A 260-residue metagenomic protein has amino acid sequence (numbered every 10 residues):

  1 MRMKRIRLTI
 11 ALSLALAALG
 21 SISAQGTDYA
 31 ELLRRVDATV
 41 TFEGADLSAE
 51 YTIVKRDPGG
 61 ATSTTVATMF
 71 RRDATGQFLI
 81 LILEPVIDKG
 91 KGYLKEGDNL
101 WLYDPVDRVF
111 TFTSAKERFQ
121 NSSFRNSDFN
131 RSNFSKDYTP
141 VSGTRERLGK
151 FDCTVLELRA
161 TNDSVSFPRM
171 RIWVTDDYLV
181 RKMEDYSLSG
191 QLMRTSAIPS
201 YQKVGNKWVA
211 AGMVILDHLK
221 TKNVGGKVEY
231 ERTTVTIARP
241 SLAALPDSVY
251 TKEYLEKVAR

Functional and structural regions predicted by a protein language model:
R2-A11: Bacterial N-terminal signal peptides that target proteins for export
I10-G20: Bacterial N-terminal signal peptides
Q25-A45, T52, A61, G92 (+3 more regions): Flexible, processing/modification-adjacent segments and terminal tails in exported/periplasmic/extracellular proteins
V36, A67-R71, A197-K203: Extended lipid/amphipathic-ligand handling interfaces
L47-L79, L83-V86: N-terminal, post-signal-peptide region of Sec/Tat-exported proteins
A49, F78-I82, L100-D104, F110-F112 (+3 more regions): Short hydrophobic/aromatic-rich beta-strand segments that constitute the beta-sheet cores of beta-sandwich/beta-barrel
R71-D73, L94-E96, Y103, V174 (+1 more regions): Generic beta-strand structural signal
K150-K252: Gly/Pro-enriched, hydrophobic low-complexity segments that function as extracytoplasmic propeptides/linkers
